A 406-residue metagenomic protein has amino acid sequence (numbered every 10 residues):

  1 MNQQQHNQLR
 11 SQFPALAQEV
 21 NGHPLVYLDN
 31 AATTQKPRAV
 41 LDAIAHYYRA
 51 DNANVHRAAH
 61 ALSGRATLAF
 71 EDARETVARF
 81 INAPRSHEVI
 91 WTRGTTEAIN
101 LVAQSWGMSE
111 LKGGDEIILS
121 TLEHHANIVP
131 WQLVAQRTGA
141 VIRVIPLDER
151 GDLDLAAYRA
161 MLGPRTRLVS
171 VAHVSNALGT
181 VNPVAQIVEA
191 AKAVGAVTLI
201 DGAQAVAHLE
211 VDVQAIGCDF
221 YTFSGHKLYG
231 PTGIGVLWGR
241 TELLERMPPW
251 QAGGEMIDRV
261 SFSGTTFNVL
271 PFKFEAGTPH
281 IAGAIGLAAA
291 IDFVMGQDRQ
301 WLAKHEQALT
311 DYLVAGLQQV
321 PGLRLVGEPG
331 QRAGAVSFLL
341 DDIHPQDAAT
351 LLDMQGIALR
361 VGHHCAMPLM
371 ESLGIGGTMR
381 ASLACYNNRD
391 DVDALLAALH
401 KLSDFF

Functional and structural regions predicted by a protein language model:
M1-F406: Pyridoxal 5′-phosphate
